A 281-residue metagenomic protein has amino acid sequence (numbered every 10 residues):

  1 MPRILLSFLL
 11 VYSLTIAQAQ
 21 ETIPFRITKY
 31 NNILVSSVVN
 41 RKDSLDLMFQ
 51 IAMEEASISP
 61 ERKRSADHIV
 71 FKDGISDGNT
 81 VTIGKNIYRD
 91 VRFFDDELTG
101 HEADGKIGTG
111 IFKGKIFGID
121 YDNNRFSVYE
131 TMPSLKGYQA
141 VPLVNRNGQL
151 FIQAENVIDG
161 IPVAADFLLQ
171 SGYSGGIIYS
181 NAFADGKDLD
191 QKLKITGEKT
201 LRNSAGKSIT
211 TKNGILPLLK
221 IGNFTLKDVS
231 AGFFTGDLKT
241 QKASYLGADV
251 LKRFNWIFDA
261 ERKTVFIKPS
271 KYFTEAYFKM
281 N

Functional and structural regions predicted by a protein language model:
M1-P24: Bacterial Sec-dependent N-terminal signal peptides
Q18-N281: Pepsin/retropepsin-fold aspartyl endopeptidases
